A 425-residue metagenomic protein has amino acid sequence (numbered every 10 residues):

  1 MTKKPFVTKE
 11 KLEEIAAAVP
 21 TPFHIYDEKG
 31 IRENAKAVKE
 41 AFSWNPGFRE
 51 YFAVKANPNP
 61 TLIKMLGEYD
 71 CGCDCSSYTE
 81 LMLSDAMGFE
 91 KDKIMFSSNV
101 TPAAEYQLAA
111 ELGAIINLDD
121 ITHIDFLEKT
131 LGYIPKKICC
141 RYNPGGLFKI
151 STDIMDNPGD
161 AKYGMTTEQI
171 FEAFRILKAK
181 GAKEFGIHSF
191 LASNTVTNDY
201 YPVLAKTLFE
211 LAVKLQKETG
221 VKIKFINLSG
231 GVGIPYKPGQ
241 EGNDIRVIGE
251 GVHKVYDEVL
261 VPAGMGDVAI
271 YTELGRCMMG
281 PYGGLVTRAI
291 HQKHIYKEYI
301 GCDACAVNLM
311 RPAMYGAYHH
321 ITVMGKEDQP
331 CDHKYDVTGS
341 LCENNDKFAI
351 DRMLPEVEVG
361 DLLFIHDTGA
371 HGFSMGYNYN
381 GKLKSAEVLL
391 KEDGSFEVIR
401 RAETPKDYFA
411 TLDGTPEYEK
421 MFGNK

Functional and structural regions predicted by a protein language model:
M1-K136, L177-A179, K183, K217 (+2 more regions): A charged N-terminal "starter" segment
I31, K55, S77, A109 (+6 more regions): Conserved, mostly hydrophobic/aromatic
A53, S97, D119, R141 (+7 more regions): Generic beta-strand/beta-sheet core signal
P58-T61, L83, P102, D125 (+7 more regions): Flexible loop/turn segments at secondary-structure boundaries
T130, P144-I290: Active-site loop/helix belt of alpha/beta enzymes
K137-N143: ATP-grasp fold ATP-binding core
L260, M265-K425: Charged (often Lys/Glu-rich) extended helix/loop segments that serve as interaction or gating elements
